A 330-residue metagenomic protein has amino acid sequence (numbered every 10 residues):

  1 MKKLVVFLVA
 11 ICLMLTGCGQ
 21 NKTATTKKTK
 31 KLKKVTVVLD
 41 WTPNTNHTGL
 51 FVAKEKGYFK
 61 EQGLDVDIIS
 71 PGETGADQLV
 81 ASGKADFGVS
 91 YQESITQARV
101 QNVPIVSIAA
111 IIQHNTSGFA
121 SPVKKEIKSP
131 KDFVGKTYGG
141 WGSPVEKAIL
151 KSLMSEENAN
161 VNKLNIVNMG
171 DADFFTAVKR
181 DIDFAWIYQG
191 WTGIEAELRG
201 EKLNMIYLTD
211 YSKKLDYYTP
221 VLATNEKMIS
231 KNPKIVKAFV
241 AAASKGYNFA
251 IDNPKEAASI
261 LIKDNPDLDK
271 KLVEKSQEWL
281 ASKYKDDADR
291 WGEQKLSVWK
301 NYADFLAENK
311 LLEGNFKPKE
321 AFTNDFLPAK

Functional and structural regions predicted by a protein language model:
M1-L4: Positively charged n-region of N-terminal signal peptides that target proteins for export
F7-M14: Bacterial N-terminal signal peptides
L15-K27: Bacterial lipoprotein signal-peptidase II cleavage site
K28-G170, F175, K179, D183-I187 (+1 more regions): Short, glycine-/small- and polar/acidic-enriched structural segments that line small-molecule recognition paths
E93, D173-N265: Pocket-lining segment of extracytoplasmic ligand-binding domains
I111-S121, K202-I229, V240, W279-S282 (+1 more regions): Periplasmic-binding protein-like
S230-L311: Secondary-structure end/capping motifs
W299-K330: Conserved C-terminal helix/tail region of periplasmic/extracytoplasmic solute-binding proteins
